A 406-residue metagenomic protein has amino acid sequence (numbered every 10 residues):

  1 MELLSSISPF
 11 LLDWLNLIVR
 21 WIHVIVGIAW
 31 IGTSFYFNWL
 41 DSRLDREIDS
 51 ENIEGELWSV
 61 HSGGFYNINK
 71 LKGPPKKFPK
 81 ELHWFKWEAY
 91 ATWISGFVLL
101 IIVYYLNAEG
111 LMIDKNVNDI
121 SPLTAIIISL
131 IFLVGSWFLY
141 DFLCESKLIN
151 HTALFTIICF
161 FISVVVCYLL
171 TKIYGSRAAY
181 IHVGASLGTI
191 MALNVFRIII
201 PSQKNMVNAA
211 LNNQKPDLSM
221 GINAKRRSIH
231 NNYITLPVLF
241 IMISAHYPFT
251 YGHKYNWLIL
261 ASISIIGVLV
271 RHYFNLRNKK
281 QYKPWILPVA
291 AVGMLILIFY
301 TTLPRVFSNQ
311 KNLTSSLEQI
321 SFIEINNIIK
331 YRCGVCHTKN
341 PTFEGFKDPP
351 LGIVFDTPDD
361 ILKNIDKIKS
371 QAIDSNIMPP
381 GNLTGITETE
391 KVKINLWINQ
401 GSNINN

Functional and structural regions predicted by a protein language model:
M1-W30, L148-I190: Long, highly hydrophobic alpha-helical transmembrane signal-anchor segments
S8-L12, N67-F85, D217-G221: Cytosolic juxtamembrane amphipathic/interface segments immediately preceding and feeding into a transmembrane helix
R20-I48, L187-S202: Hydrophobic alpha-helical membrane-embedded segments
S34-K76: Membrane-interface amphipathic/juxtamembrane segments adjacent to transmembrane helices
K77, F97, Y104, Q281-L287 (+1 more regions): Aromatic- and Gly/Pro-enriched helix-to-coil junctions and flexible linker segments
W84, A89-A108, C167-I181, I234-H253: Alpha-helical transmembrane segments and their membrane-interface junctions in multi-pass membrane proteins
G135-D141, I198, I265-N275, I296-L303: Alpha-helical transmembrane segments
I149-I157, G252-N256, R277-V292: Membrane-interfacial entry segments at the cytosolic side of transmembrane helices
